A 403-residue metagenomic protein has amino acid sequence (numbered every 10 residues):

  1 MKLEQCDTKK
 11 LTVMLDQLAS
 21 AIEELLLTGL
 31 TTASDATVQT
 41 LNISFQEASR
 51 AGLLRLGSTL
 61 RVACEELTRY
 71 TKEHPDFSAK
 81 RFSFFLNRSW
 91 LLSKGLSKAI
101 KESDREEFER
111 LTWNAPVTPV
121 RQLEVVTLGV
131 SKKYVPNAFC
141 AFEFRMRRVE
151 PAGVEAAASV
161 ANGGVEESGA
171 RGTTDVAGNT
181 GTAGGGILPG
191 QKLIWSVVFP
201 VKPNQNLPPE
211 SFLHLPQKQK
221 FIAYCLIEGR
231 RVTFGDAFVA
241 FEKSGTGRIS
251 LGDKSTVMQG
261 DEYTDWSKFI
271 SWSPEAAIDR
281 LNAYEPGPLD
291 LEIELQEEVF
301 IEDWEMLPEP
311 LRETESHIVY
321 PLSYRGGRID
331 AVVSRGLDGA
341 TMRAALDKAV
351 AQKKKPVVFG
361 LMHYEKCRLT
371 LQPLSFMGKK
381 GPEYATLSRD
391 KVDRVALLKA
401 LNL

Functional and structural regions predicted by a protein language model:
M1-L403: Helix-loop junction hotspots and adjacent acidic micro-motifs that serve as functional foci
